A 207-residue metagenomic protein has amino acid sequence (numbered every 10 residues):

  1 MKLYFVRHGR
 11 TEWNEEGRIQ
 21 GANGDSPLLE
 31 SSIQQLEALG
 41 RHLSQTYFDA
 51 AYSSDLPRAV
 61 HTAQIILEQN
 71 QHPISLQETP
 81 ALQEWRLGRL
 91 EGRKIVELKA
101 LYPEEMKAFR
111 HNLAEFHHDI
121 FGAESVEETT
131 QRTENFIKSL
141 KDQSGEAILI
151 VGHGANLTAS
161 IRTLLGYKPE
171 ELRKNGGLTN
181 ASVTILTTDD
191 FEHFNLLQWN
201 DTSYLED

Functional and structural regions predicted by a protein language model:
M1-Y4: Extreme N-terminal starter segment of soluble prokaryotic enzymes
G9, G154, T202: Active-site metal-binding loops of divalent metal-dependent hydrolases
R10-I65, F121-E134: Loop-to-helix element that buttresses phosphate recognition and phosphoryl-transfer chemistry
A38-K107: Phosphate-coordination/substrate-recognition cap region in phosphate-metabolizing enzymes
Q45-Y47, L140-A147: Glycine-rich phosphate-binding loop signature in dinucleotide/nucleotide-binding domains
E68, H72, L87-A100, E146 (+1 more regions): Acidic, low-complexity terminal tails and accessory targeting/binding regions of phosphate-metabolizing enzymes
K107-E128: Short glycine/proline- and acidic residue-enriched helix-loop micro-motifs that form flexible lids or anion-recognition
G154-T158, N195: GST superfamily/GST-like fold recognition
